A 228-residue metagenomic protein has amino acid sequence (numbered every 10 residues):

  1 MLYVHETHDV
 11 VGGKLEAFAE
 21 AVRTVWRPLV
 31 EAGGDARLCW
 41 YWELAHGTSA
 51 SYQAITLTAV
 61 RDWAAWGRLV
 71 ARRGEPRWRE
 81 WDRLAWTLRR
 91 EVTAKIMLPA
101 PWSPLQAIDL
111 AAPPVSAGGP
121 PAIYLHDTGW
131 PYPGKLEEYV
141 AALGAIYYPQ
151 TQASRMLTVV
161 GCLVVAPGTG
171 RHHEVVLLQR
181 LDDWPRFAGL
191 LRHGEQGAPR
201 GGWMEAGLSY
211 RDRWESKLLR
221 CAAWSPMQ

Functional and structural regions predicted by a protein language model:
L2-L15, P101-W184, A223-Q228: Surface-exposed interaction/gating patches
E16-W40, H46-S51, A59-A100, A145-V160 (+2 more regions): An amphipathic, aromatic/His-enriched active-site/gating alpha helix that lines ligand/cofactor pockets
